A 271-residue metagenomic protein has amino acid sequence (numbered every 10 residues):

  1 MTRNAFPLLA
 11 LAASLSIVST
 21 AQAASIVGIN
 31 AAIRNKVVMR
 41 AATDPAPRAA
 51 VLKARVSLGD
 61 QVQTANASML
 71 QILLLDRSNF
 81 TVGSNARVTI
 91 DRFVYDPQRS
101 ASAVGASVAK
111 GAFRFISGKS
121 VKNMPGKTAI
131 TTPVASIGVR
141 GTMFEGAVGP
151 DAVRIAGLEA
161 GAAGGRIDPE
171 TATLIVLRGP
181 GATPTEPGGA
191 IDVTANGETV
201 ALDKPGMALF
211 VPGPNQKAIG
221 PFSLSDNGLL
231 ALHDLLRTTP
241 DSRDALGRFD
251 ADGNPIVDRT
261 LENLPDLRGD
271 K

Functional and structural regions predicted by a protein language model:
M1-S25, A46-V51, G83, A101-A103 (+2 more regions): C-terminal interaction modules
A24-R40: Short N-terminal segments immediately surrounding and downstream of signal-peptide cleavage
A32, S84, V108, G141 (+1 more regions): Flexible glycine-/small-residue-rich
N35-V37, A67-L70, T142-F144: Generic short beta-strand segments
V38-A42, L73, D192-T194: A generic structural motif
A42-G59, Q63-M69: N-terminal post-signal-peptidase region of extra-cytosolic proteins
V62, N66-Q71, T81-I137, I155-G161 (+2 more regions): Short, small-residue-rich packing micro-motifs
